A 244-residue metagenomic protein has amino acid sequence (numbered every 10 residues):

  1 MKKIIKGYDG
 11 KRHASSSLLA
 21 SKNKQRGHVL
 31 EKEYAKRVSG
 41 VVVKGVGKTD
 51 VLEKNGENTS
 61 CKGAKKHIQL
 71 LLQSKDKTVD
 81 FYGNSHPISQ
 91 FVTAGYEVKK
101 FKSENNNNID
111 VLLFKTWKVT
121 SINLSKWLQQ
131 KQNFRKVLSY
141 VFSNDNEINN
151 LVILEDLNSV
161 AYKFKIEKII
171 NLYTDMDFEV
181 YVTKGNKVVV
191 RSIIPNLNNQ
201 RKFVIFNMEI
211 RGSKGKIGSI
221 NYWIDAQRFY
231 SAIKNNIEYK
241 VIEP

Functional and structural regions predicted by a protein language model:
M1-P244: Nucleic-acid endonuclease domains
